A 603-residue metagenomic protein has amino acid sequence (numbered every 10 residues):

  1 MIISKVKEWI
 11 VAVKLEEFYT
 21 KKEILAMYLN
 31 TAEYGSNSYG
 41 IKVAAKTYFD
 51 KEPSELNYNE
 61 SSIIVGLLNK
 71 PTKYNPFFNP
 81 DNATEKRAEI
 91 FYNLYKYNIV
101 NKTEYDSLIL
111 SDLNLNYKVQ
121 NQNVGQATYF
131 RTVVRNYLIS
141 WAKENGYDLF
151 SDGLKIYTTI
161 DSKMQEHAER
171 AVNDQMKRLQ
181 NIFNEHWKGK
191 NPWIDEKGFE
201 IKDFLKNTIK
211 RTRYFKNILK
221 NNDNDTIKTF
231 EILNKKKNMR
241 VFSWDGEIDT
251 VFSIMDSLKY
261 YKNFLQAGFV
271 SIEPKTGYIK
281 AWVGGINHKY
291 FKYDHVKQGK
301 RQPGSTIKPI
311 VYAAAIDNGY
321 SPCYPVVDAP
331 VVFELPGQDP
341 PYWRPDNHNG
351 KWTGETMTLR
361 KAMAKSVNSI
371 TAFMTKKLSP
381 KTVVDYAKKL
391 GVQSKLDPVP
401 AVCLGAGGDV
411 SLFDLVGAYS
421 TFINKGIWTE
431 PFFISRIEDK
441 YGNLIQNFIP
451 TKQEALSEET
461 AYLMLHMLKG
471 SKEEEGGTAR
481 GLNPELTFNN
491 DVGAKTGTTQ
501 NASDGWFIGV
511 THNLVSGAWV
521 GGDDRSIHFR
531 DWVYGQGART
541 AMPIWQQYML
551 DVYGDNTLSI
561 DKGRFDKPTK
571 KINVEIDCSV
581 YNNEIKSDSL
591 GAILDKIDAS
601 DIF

Functional and structural regions predicted by a protein language model:
M1, S54, K118-Y129, Y320-V383 (+3 more regions): Conserved catalytic neighborhood of penicillin-recognizing serine enzymes
M1-N221, M374, K388-K389, Q393 (+3 more regions): Non-catalytic, structured segments within soluble enzyme domains
S4-E8, G40, N59, N69 (+16 more regions): Short, solvent-exposed loop/turn segments at the edges of secondary structure
A12, E16, K70-K86, D152-K163 (+8 more regions): Active-site loop and adjoining helix of the penicillin-binding protein/serine DD-peptidase-beta-lactamase fold
E16-K22, E33-S38, E52-Y58, Y92-D106 (+11 more regions): Bacterial peptidoglycan biogenesis and beta-lactam-recognition machinery
K21, S38, Y58-S61, T84-A88 (+8 more regions): Short alpha-helical patches at coil-to-helix transitions and adjacent helical residues in well-structured domains
E104, I182-G189, D328, S559-T569: Short, glycine/acidic-rich hinge or "gate" loops at secondary-structure transitions that mediate conformational
T158, S162-R178, T208-E273, W282-V283 (+6 more regions): A penicillin-recognizing enzyme superfamily signal
